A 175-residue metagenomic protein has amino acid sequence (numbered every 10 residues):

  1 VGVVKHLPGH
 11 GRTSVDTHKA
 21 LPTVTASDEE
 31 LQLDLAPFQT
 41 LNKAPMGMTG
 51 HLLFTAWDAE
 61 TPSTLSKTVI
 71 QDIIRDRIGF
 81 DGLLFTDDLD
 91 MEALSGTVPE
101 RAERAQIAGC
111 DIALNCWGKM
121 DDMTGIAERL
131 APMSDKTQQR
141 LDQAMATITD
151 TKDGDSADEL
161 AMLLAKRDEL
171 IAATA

Functional and structural regions predicted by a protein language model:
V1-Q139, Q143-A157, E169: Second-shell residues forming the walls of enzyme active-site clefts
A165-A175: Charge-patterned, long linear interaction tracts outside catalytic cores
